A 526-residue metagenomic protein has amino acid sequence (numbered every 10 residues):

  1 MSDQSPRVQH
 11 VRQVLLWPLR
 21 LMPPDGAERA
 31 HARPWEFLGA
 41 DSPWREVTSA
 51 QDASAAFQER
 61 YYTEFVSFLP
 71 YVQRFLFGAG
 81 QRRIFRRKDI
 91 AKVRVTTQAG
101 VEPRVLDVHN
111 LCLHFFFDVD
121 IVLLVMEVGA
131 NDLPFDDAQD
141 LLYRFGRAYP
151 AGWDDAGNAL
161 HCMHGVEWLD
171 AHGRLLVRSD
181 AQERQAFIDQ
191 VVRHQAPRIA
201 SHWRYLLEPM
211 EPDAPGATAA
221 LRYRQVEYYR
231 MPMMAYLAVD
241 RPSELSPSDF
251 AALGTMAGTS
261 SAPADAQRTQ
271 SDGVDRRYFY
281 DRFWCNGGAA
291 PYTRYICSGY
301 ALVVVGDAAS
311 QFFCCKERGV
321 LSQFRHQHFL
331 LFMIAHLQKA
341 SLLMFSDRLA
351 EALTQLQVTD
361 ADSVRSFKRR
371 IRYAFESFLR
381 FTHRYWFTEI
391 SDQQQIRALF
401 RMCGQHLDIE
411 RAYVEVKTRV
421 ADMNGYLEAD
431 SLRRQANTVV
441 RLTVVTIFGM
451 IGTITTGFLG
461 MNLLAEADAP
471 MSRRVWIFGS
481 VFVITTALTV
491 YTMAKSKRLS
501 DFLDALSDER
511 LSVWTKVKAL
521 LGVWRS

Functional and structural regions predicted by a protein language model:
M1-S248, E509-S526: N-terminal pre-transmembrane cytosolic regions of membrane proteins
S2, E410-R411, E415-S526: Hydrophobic alpha-helical transmembrane segments and their immediately adjacent juxtamembrane loops
V122, L302-V303, F378: A broad, low-specificity signal marking well-ordered, structured residues that form hydrophobic/aromatic
G129, A308-S310, W386: Short, glycine-/Ser/Thr-/acidic-enriched flexible segments
Q139-G146, D189, S346, F400 (+4 more regions): Generic detector of well-ordered alpha-helical segments enriched in charged/polar residues, highlighting helical
F187-V191, S271, Q311, E376 (+3 more regions): Extended hydrophobic/Leu-rich segments
Y229-Q357: N-terminal extramembrane/targeting module of integral membrane proteins
F324-N462: Membrane-associated alpha-helical segments
